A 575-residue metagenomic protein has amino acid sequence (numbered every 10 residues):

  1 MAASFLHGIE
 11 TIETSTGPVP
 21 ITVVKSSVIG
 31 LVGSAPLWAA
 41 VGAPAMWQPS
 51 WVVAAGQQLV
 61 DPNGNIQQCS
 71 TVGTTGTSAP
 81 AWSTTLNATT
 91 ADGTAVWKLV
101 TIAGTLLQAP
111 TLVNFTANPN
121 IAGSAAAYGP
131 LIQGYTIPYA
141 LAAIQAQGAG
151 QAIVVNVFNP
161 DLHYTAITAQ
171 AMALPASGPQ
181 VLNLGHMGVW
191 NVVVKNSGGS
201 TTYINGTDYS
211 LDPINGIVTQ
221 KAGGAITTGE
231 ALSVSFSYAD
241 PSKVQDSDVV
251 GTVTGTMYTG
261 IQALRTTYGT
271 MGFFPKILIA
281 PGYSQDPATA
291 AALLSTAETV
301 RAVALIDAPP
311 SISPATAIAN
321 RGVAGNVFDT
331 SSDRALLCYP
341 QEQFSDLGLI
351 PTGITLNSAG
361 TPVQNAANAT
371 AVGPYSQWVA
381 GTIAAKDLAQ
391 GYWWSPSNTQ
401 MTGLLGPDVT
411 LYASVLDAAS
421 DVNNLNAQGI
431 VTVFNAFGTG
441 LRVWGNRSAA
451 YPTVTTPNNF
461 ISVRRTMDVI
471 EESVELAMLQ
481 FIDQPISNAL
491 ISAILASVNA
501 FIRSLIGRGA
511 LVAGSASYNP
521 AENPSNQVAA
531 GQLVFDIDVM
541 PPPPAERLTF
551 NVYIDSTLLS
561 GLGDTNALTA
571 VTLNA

Functional and structural regions predicted by a protein language model:
M1-P62, G73, T77, S83-A575: Surface-exposed assembly/interface segments
Q67-T71: Short beta-strand-centered aromatic/proline hotspots
